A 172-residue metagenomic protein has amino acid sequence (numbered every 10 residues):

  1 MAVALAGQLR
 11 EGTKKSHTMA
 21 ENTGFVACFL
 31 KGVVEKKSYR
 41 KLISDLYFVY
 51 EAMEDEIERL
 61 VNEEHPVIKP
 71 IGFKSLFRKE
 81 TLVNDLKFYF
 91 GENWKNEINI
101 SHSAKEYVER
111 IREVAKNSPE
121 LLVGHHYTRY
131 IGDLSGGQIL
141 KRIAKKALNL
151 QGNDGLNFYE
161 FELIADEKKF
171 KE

Functional and structural regions predicted by a protein language model:
M1-E172: Metal- and O2-centered redox machinery and metal/ROS homeostasis
